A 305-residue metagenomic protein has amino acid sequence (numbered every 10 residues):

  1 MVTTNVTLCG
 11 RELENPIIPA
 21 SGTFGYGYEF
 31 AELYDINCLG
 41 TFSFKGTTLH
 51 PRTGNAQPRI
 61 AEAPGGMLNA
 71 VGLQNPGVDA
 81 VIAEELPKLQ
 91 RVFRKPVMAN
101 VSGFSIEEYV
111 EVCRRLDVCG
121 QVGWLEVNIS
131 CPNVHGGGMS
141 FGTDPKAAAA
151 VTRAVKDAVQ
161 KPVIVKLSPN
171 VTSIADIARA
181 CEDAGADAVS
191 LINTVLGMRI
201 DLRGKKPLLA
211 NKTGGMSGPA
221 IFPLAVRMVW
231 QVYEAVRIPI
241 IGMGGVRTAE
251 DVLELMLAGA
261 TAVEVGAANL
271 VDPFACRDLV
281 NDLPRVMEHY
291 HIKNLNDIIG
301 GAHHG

Functional and structural regions predicted by a protein language model:
M1-V97, S102-F104: N-terminal capping/small domains of soluble enzymes
E32, A80, E111, A150 (+7 more regions): Alpha-helical scaffold segments in soluble metabolic enzymes
L33, K45, K88, C119 (+6 more regions): Change "in soluble alpha/beta enzymes" to "in soluble alpha/beta proteins
L39-G40, K45, K95, V122-L125 (+3 more regions): Short acidic/polar active-site loop segments enriched in Thr and Asp
T48-T53, P132-V134, L196-R199, L270-D272: Short gly/pro/ser/thr-enriched loop/turn and capping motifs at secondary-structure boundaries
N55-P64, I200-G214, M256, A268-K293: C-terminal helical cap(s) of enzyme catalytic domains, especially alpha/beta-barrels
I106-I241, R247-V265: Alpha/beta enzyme core
N296-G305: A short, charged, Gly/Pro-tolerant segment at domain boundaries
